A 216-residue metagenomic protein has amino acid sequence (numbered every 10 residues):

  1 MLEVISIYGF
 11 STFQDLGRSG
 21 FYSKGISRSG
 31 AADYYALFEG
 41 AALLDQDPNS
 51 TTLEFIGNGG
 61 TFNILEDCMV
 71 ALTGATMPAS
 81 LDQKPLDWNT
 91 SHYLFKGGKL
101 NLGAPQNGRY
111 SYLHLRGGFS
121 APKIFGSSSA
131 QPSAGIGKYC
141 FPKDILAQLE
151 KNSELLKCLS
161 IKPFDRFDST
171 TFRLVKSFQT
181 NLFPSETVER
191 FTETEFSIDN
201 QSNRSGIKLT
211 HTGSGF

Functional and structural regions predicted by a protein language model:
M1-F216: Conserved "landmark" site that anchors the functional core of diverse proteins
